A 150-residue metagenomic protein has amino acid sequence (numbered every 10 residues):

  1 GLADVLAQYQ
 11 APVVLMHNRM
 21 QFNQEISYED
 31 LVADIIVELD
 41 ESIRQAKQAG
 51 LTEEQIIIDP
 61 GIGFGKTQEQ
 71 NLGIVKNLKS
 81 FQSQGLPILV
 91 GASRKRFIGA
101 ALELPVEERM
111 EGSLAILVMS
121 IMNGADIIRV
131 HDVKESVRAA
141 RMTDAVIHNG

Functional and structural regions predicted by a protein language model:
G1-Q45, G65-G150: Active-site-adjacent loop and "lid" segments of alpha/beta metabolic enzymes
A49: Conserved C-terminal portion of the radical SAM core fold that forms the substrate/S-adenosylmethionine-binding
T52-Q55: Short acidic capping loops at alpha-helix termini that bridge into adjacent secondary structure
I62: Active-site metal-binding loops of divalent metal-dependent hydrolases
